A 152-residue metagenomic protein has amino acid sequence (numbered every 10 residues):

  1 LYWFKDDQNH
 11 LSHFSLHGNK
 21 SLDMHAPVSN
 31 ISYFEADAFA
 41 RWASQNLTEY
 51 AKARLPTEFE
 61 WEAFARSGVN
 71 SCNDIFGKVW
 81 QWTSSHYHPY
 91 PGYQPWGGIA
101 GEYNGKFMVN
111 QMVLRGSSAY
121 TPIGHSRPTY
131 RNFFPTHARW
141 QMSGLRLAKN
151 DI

Functional and structural regions predicted by a protein language model:
L1-F64, D151: Active-site microenvironments of metalloenzymes and redox enzymes
G68-N70, I75-I152: Surface-exposed recognition segments
